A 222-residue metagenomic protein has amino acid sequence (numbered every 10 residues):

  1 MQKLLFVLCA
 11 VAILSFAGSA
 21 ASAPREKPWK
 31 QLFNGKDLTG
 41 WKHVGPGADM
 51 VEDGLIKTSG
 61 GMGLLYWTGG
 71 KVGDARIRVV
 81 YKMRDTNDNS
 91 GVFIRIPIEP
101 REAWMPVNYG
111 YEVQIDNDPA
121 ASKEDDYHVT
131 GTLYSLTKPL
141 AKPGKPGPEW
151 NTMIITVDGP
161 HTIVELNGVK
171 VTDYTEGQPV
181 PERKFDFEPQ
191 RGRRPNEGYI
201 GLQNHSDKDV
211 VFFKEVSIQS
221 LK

Functional and structural regions predicted by a protein language model:
M1-L4: Positively charged n-region of N-terminal signal peptides that target proteins for export
V7-S15: Bacterial N-terminal signal peptides
G18-K222: Carbohydrate-interacting regions of secretory-pathway proteins
